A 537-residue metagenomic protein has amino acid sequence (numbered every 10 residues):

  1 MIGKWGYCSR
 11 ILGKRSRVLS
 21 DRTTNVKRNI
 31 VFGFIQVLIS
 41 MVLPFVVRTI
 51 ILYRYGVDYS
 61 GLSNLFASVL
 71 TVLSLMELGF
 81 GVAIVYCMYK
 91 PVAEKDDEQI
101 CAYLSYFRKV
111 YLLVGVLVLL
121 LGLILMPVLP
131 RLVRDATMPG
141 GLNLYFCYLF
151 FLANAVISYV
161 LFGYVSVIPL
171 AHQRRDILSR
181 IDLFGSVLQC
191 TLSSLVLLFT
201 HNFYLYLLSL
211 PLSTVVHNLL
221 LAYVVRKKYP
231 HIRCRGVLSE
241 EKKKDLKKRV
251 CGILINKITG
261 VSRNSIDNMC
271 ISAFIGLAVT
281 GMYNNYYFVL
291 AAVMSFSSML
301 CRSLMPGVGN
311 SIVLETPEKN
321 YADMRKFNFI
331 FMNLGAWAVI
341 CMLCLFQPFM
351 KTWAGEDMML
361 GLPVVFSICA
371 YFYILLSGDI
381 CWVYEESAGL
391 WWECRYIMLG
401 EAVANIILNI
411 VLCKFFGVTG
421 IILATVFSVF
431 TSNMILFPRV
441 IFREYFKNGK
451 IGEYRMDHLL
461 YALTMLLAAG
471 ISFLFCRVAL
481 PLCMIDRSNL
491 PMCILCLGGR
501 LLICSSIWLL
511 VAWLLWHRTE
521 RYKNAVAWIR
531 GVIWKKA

Functional and structural regions predicted by a protein language model:
M1-R17, F446-G449, F473-A537: Membrane-proximal transmembrane or re-entrant/amphipathic helices at the cytosolic face
I2, G6-V26, Y204, L221-S265 (+2 more regions): Interhelical loop/hinge segments that connect adjacent transmembrane helices in multipass membrane
I2-I11, R108-D135, V156, T191-L198 (+3 more regions): Alpha-helical transmembrane segments of multi-pass membrane transport and lipid-handling proteins
W5-C8, L12, N25-K90, L119-G122 (+4 more regions): Signature of the first transmembrane helix
Q36, S40-P44, F66-S74, L78-V85 (+13 more regions): Short runs within selected transmembrane alpha-helices of multi-pass transporters and secretion channels
V42-Y59, R131-T137, L197-T200, V261-A292 (+5 more regions): Helix-terminus/linker motif at the lipid-water interface of multi-pass membrane proteins
T49, L78-E94, A171, Y229-P230 (+2 more regions): Helix-loop junctions and terminal segments of transmembrane helices in multi-pass membrane transport/translocation
I50-S74, Y103, F203-L208, K242-R249 (+6 more regions): Interfacial/gating helices of multi-pass transporter permease domains
